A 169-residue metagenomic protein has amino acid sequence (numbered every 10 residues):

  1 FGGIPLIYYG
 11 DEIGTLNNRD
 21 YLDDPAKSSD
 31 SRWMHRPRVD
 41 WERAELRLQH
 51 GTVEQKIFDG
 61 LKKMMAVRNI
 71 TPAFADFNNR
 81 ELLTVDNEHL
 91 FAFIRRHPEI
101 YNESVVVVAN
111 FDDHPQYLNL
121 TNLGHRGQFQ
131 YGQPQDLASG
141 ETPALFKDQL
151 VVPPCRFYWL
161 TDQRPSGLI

Functional and structural regions predicted by a protein language model:
F1-G3, G140-Q149: Short acidic, Pro/Gly- and aromatic-enriched capping/linker segments at domain boundaries
F1-V105, A109-H125: Loop/helix patches that line or flank the sugar-binding groove of alpha-linked glycan CAZymes
S31-R32, Q130-Y131, G167-I169: Short, intrinsically disordered/low-complexity patches at protein termini and at juxtamembrane boundaries
M34-R38, E45, P134-L137, T161-P165: Short, surface-exposed, polar/charged, turn-prone segments marking secondary-structure boundaries
N122-G140: Solvent-exposed beta-hairpin/edge-strand motifs
A144-I169: C-terminal beta-strand-rich structural cap/linker in extracellular carbohydrate-active enzymes
